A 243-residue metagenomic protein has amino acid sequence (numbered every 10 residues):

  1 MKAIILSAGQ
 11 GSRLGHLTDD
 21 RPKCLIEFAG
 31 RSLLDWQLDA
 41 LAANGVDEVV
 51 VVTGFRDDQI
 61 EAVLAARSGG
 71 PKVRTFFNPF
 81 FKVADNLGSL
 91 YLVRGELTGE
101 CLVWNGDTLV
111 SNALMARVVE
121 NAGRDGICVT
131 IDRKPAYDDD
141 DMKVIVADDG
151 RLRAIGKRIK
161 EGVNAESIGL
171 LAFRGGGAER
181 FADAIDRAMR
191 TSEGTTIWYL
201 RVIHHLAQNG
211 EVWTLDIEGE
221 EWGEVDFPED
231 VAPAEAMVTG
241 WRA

Functional and structural regions predicted by a protein language model:
M1-A3, N164-A243: Conserved alpha/beta core of the MobA/IspD/sugar-nucleotide pyrophosphorylase nucleotidyltransferase superfamily
M1-T18: N-terminal nucleotide-binding beta1-loop-alpha1 segment
K2-I5, R31-E100, T191: Conserved N-terminal catalytic core of the sugar/cofactor nucleotidyltransferase
D20-D35: Short catalytic helix/loop segments, enriched in acidic residues and glycine and frequently bearing histidine
C24, K72-R74, R151, E211-W213: Conserved beta-strand segments of alpha/beta enzyme cores
L25, V144-V146, T214: A structural signal for short hydrophobic beta-strand segments in well-ordered beta-sheet cores
S68-M142, V146: Conserved beta-loop-beta/alpha segment of the NTase-like Rossmann-fold superfamily that binds/positions NTPs
S111-M189: Conserved core of the sugar-phosphate nucleotidyltransferase
